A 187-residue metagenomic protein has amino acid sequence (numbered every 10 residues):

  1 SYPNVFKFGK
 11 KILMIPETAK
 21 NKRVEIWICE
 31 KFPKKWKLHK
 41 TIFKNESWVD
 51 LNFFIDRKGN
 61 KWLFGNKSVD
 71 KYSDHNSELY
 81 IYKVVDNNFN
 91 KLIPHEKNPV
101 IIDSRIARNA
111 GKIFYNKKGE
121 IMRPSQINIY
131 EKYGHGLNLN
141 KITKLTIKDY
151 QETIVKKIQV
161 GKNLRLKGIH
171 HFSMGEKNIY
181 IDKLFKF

Functional and structural regions predicted by a protein language model:
S1-F187: Carbohydrate-active catalytic/glycan-binding domains of CAZyme proteins, especially the secreted or lumenal ectodomains
